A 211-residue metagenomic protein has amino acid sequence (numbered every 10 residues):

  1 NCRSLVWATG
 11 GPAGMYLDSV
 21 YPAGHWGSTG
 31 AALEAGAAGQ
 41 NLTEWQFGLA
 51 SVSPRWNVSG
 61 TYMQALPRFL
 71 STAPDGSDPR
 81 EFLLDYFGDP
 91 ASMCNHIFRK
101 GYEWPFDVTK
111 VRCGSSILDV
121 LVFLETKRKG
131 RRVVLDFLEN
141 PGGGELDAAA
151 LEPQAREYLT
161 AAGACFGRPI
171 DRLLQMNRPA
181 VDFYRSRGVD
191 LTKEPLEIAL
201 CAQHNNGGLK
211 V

Functional and structural regions predicted by a protein language model:
N1, K193-V211: FAD-site-proximal beta/loop scaffold in flavoenzymes
R3, W26-L33, N177-R185, N206: Predominant activation on well-ordered alpha-helical scaffold segments within soluble catalytic domains
S4-N57, F69: Glycine-rich loop(s) and the adjacent beta-strand/alpha-helix scaffold that form part
W7, G11-A13, P74-S77, N140-G142 (+1 more regions): Short, glycine-/Ser/Thr-/acidic-enriched flexible segments
G11-G14, A161-F166, K193-P195: Glycine- and acidic
W26-A31, T61-Q64, S92-M93, E194-L196: Short, surface-exposed linear patches
A35, S71-T72, L209-K210: Hydrophobic alpha-helical segments, especially N-terminal targeting/anchoring helices
A38-D190: An anion/pyrophosphate-binding glycine-rich loop and adjacent beta-alpha core in soluble alpha-beta enzymes
